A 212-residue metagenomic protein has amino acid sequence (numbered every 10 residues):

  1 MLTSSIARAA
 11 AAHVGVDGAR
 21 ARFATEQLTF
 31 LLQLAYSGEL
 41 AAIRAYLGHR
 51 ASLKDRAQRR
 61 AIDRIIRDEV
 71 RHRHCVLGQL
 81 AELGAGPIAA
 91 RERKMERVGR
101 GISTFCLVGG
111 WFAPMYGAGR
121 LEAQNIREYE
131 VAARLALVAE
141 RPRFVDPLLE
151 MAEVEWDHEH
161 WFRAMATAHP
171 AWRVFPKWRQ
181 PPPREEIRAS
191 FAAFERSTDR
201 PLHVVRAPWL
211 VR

Functional and structural regions predicted by a protein language model:
M1-R212: Non-heme di-metal
